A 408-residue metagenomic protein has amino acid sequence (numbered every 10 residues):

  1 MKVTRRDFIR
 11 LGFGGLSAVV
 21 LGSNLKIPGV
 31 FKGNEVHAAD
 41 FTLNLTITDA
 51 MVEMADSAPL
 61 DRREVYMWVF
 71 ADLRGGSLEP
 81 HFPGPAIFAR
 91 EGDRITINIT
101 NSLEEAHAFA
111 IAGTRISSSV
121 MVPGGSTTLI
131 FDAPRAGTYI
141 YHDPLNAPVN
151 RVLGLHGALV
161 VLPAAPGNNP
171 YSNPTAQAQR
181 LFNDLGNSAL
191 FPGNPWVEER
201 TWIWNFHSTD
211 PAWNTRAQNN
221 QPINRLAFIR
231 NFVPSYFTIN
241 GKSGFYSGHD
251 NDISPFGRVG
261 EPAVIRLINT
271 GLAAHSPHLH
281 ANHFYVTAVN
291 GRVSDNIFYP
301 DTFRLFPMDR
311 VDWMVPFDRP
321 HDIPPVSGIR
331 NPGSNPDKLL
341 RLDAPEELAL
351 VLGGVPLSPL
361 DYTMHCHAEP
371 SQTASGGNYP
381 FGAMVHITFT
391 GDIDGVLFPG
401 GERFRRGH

Functional and structural regions predicted by a protein language model:
K2-S119, T128, V197, W202 (+5 more regions): N-terminal, post-signal-peptide metal-ligating segments of extracellular/periplasmic oxidoreductases, dominated by
I27-E35, N98, L145-P148, Q179-N194 (+1 more regions): Intrinsically disordered, low-complexity boundary segments flanking structured domains
A50-Y171, F237, R266-L267, L272-D309 (+1 more regions): Histidine- and aromatic-enriched segments that form or immediately flank copper-ligand environments
G154-N187, F191-W196, P307, G376-H408: Extracytoplasmic/periplasmic copper-protein system
A178-A189, P195-A212, R304-I323: Active-site-adjacent segment of 2-oxoglutarate/Fe(II) JmjC oxygenases
